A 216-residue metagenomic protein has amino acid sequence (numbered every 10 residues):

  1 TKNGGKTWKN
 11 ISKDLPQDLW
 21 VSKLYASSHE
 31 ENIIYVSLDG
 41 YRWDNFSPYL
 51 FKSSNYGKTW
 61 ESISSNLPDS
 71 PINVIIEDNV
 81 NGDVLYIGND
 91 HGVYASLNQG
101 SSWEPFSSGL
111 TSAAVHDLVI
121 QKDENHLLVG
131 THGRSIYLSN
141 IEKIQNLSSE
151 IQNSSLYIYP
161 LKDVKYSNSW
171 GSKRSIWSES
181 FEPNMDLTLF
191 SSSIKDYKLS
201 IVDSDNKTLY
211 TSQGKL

Functional and structural regions predicted by a protein language model:
T1-S175, E182-N184, I194: Beta-propeller blade termini and top-face loops
L147, S204-D205: Compositionally biased, intrinsically disordered low-complexity segments
S180, N206: Zn2+-dependent metallopeptidase catalytic domains
L189-S193: Non-cytosolic beta-sheet module surface loops
K198-V202: Beta-strand signatures of extracellular beta-sandwich domains
T208-L216: Glycine-centered tight-turn motifs at strand-turn-strand junctions
